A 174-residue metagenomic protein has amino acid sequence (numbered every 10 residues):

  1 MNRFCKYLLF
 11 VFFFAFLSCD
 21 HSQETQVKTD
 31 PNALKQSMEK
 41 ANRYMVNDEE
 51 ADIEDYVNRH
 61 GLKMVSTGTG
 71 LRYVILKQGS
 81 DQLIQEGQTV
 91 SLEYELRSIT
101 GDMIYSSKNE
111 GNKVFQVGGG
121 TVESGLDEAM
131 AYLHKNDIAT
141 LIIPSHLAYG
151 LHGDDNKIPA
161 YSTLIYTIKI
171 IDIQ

Functional and structural regions predicted by a protein language model:
M1-N2, V11: Short, Lys/Arg-rich N-terminal segment immediately upstream of the first membrane anchor
N2-K6, C19-Q174: Cross-family detector of peptidyl-prolyl cis-trans isomerase
Y7-F16: Bacterial N-terminal signal peptides
